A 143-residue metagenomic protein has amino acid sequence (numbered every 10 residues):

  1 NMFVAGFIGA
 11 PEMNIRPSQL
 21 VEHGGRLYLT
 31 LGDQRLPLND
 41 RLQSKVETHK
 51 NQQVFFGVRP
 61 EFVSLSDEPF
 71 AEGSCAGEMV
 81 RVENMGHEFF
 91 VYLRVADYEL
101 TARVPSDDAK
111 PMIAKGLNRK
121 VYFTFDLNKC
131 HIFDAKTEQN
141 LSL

Functional and structural regions predicted by a protein language model:
N1-M13: Conserved beta-strand-loop-alpha-helix hinge in the C-terminal portion of ABC ATPase nucleotide-binding domains
P11-L143: Non-catalytic connector elements of ABC transporters
